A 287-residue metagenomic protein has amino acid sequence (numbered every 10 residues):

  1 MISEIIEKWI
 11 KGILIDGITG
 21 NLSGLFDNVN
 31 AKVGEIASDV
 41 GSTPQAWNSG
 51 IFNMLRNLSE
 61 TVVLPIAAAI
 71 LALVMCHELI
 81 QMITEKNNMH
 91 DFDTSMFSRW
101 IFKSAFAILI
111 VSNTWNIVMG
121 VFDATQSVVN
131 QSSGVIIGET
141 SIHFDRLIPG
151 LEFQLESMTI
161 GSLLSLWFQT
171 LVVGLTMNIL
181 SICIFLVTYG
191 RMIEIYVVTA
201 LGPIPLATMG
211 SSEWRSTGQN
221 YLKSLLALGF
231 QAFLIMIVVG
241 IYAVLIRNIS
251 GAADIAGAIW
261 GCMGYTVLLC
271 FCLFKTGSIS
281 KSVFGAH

Functional and structural regions predicted by a protein language model:
M1-I70, I83-S95, A105-T176, R215-N220 (+2 more regions): Gly/Ser-rich, low-complexity
L64-H77, I195: Hydrophobic alpha-helical transmembrane segments
L73, V118, F122-T125, C183-L186 (+3 more regions): Membrane-embedded alpha-helices of multi-pass transport/permease systems
H77, V187, R191, L228: Short alpha-helical basic/polar micro-motif
W100-K103: Elongated alpha-helical scaffolds
L164-R215, F233, I237-A243: Hydrophobic alpha-helical transmembrane segments of integral membrane proteins
S224-M236: Alpha-helical transmembrane segments of multi-pass membrane proteins
